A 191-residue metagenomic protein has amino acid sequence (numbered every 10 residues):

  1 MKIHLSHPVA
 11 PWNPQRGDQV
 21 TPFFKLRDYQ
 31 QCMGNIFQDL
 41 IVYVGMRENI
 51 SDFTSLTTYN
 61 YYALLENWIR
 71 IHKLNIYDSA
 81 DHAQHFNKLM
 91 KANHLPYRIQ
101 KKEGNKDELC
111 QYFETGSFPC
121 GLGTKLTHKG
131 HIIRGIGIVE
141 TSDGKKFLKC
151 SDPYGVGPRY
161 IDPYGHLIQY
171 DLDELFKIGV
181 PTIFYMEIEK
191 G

Functional and structural regions predicted by a protein language model:
M1-N75: Active-site-adjacent structural segments surrounding the nucleophilic cysteine of cysteine proteases and isopeptidases
P14-Q15, Q19, K102, Y185-M186: Polar/charged side chains located within well-ordered beta-strands of beta-rich proteins
S55-E103: Papain-like cysteine protease catalytic cores
Y61-L64, L109, L175: Hydrophobic/aromatic residues in well-formed alpha-helices
H82-V139: ...with weaker cross-activation on analogous glycine-rich loops/strands in unrelated enzymes
K106, K125-G191: Active-site signature of cysteine proteases
